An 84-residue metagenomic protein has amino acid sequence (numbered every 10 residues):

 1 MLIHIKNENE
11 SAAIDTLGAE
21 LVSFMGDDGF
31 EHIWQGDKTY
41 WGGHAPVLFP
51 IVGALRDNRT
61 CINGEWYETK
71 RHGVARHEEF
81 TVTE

Functional and structural regions predicted by a protein language model:
M1-E84: Surface-exposed acidic/polar loop and edge beta-strand patches at domain peripheries
